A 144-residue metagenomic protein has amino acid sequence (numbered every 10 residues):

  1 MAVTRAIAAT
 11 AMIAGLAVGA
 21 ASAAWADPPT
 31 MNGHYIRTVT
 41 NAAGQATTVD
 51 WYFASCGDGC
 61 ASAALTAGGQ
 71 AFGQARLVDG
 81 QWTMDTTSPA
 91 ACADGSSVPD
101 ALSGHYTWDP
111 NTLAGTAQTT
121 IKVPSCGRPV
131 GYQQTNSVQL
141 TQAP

Functional and structural regions predicted by a protein language model:
M1-A26: Secretory targeting and sorting signals
D27-N32, S55-G59, A75-Q81, H105-A114 (+1 more regions): A short, structured loop/turn motif at beta-sheet edges
D27-T47, G115-A117, N136-Q142: Tryptophan-anchored aromatic micro-motifs
A43-Q81, G115, T119-P124: N-terminal glycine/threonine-rich, aromatic-flanked beta-hairpin/loop signature
A46, S96-S103, V130-S137: Amphipathic hydrophobic-ligand
T66-P110, P144: Contiguous, well-ordered beta-strand patches that form the walls/edges of small beta-barrel/beta-sandwich domains
P110-P144: Extracellularly exposed regions in secreted/surface proteins, prominently low-complexity, repeat-rich
